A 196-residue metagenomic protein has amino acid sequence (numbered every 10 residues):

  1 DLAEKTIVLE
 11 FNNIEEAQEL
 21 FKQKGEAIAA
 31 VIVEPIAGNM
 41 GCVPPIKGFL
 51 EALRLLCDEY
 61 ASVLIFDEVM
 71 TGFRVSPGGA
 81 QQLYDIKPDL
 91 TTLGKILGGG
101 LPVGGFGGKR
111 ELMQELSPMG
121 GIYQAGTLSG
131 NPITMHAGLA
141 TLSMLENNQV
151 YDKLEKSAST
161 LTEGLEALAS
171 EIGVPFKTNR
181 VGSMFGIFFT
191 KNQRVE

Functional and structural regions predicted by a protein language model:
D1-E196: Conserved N-terminal phosphate-binding loop of PLP-dependent enzymes in the Aspartate aminotransferase
